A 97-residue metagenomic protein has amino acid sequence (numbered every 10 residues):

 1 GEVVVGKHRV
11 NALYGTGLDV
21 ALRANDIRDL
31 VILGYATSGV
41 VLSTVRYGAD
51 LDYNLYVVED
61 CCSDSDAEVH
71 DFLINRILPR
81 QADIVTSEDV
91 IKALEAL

Functional and structural regions predicted by a protein language model:
G1-L97: Active-site-adjacent betaalpha module
